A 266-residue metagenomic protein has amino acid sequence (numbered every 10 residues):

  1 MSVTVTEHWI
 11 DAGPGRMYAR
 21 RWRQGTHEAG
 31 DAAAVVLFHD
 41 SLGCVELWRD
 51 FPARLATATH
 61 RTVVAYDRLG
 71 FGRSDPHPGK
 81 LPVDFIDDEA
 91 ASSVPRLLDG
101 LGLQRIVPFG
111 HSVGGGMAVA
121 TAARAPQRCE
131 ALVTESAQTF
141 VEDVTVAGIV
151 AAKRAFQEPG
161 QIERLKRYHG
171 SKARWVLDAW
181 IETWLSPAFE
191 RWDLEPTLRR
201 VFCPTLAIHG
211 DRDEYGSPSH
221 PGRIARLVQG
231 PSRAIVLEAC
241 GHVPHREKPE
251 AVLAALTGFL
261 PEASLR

Functional and structural regions predicted by a protein language model:
Y18, W22-P76: Conserved HGGG/HGGXW glycine-rich cap/lid loop of the alpha/beta-hydrolase fold
T62-V107: Active-site loop/oxyanion-hole signature of alpha/beta-hydrolase fold enzymes
G116-R124, C129-Q161: Flexible "cap/lid" loop of the alpha/beta hydrolase fold
V201, A207-H209: Short beta-strand/loop motif that positions the catalytic acidic residue of the alpha/beta-hydrolase fold
C203, S217-R226: Short alpha-helix in the alpha/beta-hydrolase fold that links the catalytic acid
R212-G216: Acidic catalytic loop of the alpha/beta-hydrolase fold
R226-H242: Catalytic histidine neighborhood in serine/cysteine hydrolases with alpha/beta-hydrolase-type architecture
C240-L253: Catalytic histidine-centered segment of alpha/beta-hydrolase-like enzymes
